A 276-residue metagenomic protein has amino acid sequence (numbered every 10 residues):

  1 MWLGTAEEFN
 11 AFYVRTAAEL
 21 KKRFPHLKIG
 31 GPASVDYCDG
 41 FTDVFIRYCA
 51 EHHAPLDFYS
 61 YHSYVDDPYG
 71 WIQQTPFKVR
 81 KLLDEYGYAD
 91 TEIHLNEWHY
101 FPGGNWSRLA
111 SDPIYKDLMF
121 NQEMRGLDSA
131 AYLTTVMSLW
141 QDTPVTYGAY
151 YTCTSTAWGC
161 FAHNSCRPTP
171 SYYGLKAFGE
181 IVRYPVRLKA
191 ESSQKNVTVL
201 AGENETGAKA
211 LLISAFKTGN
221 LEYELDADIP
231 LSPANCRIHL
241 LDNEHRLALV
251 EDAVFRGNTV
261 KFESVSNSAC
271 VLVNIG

Functional and structural regions predicted by a protein language model:
M1-F58, H62-L82, N105-L133, F161-S165 (+1 more regions): Active-site cleft segment of glycoside hydrolase catalytic domains centered on the general acid/base Glu
F24-H26, A54, G87-D90, S232: Short helix-terminating capping/connector loops at secondary-structure junctions
K28-G31, D57-Y61, E92-E97, Q141 (+2 more regions): Structural recognition of the beta-strand scaffold that forms the well-ordered cores of secreted hydrolase catalytic
H52-H53, D142, P230: Alpha-helix termination/capping residues and helix-transition junctions
H99-V199, E205-T206: Aromatic/acidic polysaccharide-binding cleft in carbohydrate-active enzymes
S193-S232, L241-N243, N267-V271, G276: Carbohydrate-binding surface patches
L240-G257: Solvent-exposed beta-strand/loop surfaces of large extracellular or lumenal domains
T259-S266: Intrinsically disordered, low-complexity Pro/Gly/Ser/Thr-rich segments with frequent PxxP/GP/PP motifs and embedded
